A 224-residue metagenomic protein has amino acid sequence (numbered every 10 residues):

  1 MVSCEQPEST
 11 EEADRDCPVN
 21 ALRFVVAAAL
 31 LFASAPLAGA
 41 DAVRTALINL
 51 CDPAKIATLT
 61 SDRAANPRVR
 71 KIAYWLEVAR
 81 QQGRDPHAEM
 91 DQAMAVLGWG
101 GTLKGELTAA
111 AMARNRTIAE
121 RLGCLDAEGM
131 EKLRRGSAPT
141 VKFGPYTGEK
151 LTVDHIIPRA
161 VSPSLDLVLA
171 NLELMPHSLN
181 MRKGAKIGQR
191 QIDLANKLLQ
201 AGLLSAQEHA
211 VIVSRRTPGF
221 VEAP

Functional and structural regions predicted by a protein language model:
Q6-S9: Cationic, low-complexity basic patches in intrinsically disordered or flexible, solvent-exposed regions
D14-V25: Bacterial N-terminal signal peptides that target proteins for export
V25-A33: Bacterial N-terminal signal peptides
F32, P36-T147, K183-P224: Nuclease and nuclease-like effector domains acting on nucleic acids or nucleotide cofactors
P139-L174: Histidine-centered nuclease catalytic patch
